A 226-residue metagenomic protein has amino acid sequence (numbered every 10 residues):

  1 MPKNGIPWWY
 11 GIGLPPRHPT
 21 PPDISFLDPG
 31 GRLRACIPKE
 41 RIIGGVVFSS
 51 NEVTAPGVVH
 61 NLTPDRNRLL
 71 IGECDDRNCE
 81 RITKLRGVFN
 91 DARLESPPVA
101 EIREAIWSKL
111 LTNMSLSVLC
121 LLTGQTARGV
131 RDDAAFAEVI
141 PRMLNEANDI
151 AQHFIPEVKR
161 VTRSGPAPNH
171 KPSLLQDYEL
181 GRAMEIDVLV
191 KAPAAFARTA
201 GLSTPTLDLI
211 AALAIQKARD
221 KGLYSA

Functional and structural regions predicted by a protein language model:
M1-A55: Rossmann-like NAD(P)(H) cofactor-binding subdomain of soluble oxidoreductases
K3-N4, N113, S117, V190 (+1 more regions): Asparagine-centered polar/low-complexity signal
W8, C120, V188: Active-site-proximal flexible loops/turns
W8-W9, W107, L111, L175: Tryptophan-centered motif/residue detector
R34-K109, M114-E157: Internal alpha-helical scaffold of NAD(P)-dependent oxidoreductase catalytic cores
G129-V130, A137-A226: NAD(P)-dependent Rossmann-like dehydrogenase/reductase catalytic/cofactor-binding core
